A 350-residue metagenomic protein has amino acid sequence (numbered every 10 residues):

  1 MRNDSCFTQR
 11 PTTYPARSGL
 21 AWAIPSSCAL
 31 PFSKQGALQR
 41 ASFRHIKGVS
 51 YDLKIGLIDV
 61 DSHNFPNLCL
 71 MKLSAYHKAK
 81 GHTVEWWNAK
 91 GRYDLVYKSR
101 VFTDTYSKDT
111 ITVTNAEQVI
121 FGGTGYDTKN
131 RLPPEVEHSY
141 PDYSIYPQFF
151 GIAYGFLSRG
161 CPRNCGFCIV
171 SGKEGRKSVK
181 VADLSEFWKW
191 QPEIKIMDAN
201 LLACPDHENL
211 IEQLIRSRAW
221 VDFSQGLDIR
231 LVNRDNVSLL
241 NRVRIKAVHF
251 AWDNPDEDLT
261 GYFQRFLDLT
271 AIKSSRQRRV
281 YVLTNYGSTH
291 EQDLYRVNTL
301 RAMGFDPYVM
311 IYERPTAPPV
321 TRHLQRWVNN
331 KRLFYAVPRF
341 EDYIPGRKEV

Functional and structural regions predicted by a protein language model:
R2, F7, P25-F121, D127: A short, structured N-terminal alpha-helical element that caps or precedes a catalytic domain
L57, S62, Y97-V101, I169-F266 (+2 more regions): Core AdoMet radical
L68-C69, Q148-E186: Canonical Radical SAM [4Fe-4S] cluster-binding loop centered on the CxxxCxxC motif and its immediate flanking residues
L73, K108-N115, L210, D235-L239 (+2 more regions): A general structural detector for well-ordered alpha-helical segments in enzyme core domains, enriched
K78, I215, R301-A302: Anion (oxyanion) recognition and catalysis
Q118-Y143: Ser/Thr/Gly-rich flexible loops in soluble cytosolic domains mediating phosphotransfer, phosphorylation
R242, A247-H249, D256-V350: A structural motif corresponding to the C-terminal lobe/cap of the Radical SAM core domain
